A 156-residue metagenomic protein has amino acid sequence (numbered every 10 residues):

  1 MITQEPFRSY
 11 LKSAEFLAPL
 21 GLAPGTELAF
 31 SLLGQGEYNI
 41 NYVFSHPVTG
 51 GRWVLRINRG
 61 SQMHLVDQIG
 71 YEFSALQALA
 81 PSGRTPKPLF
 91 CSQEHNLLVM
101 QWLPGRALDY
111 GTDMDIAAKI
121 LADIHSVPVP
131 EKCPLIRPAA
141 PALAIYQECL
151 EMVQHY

Functional and structural regions predicted by a protein language model:
M1-K12, R137-Y156: Active-site catalytic-loop/activation-segment of kinase and kinase-like phosphoryl-transfer enzymes
P6-S13, L17, I69-E72: Generic alpha-helical secondary structure
P24-S31: Conserved N-terminal boundary motif of the eukaryotic protein kinase catalytic domain
S31-E151: ATP-binding pocket architecture of kinase catalytic cores
